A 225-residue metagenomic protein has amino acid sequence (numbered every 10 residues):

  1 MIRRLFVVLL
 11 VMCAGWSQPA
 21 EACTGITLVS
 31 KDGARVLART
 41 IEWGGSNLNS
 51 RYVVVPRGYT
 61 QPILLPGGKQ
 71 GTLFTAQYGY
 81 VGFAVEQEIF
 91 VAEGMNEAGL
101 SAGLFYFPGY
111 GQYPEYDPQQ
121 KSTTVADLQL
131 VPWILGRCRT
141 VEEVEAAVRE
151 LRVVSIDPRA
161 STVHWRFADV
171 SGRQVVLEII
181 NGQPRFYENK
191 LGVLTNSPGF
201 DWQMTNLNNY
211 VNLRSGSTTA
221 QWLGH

Functional and structural regions predicted by a protein language model:
M1-R4, S17: Positively charged n-region of N-terminal signal peptides that target proteins for export
F6-G15: Bacterial N-terminal signal peptides
W16-A22: Sec/Tat signal peptide C-region and signal peptidase I cleavage site
A22-Q119, S155, R159: A contiguous strand-loop segment
I41, Y106-P108, V148, S171 (+1 more regions): A mature extracytoplasmic/lumenal domain signature
G68-Y80, C138-A146, W202-H225: A short, charged
Q120-R152: Alpha/propeptide regions of enzymes that mature by internal proteolysis
R159-S217: Extended amphipathic alpha-helical segments with heptad-repeat/coiled-coil character used for oligomerization, fusion
